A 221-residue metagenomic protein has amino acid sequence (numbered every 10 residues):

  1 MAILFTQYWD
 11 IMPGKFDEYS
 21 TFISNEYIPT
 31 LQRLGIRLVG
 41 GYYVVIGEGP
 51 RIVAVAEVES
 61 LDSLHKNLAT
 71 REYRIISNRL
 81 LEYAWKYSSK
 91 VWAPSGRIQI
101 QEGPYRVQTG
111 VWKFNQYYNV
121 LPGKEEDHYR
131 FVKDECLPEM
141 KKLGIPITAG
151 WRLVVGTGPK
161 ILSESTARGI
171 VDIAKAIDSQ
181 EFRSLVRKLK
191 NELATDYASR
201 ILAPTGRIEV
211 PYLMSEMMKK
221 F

Functional and structural regions predicted by a protein language model:
M1-D10, I46-G47, K66-E72, N78-G123 (+2 more regions): Intrinsic disorder/low-complexity detector
P13, F22, L34, V39 (+1 more regions): A broadly tuned "polar low-complexity/structure-edge" signature
G14-E18, E48: Acidic-and-aromatic substrate-binding clefts and catalytic sites of carbohydrate-active enzymes
D17-I23, E126-R130: Ser/Thr-Pro-rich, acidic low-complexity intrinsically disordered regions of eukaryotic RNA-binding
T21-G40, E57-A93, E135, E139-T148 (+1 more regions): An amphipathic, aromatic/His-enriched active-site/gating alpha helix that lines ligand/cofactor pockets
Y43-I46, S165: Conserved donor-binding loop and adjoining core beta-sheet/short helix segment in diverse acyl/aminoacyl transferases
R51-E57: Charged, often glycine-rich, active-site loop that binds/positions anionic groups
I98-V171: Surface-exposed interaction/gating patches
